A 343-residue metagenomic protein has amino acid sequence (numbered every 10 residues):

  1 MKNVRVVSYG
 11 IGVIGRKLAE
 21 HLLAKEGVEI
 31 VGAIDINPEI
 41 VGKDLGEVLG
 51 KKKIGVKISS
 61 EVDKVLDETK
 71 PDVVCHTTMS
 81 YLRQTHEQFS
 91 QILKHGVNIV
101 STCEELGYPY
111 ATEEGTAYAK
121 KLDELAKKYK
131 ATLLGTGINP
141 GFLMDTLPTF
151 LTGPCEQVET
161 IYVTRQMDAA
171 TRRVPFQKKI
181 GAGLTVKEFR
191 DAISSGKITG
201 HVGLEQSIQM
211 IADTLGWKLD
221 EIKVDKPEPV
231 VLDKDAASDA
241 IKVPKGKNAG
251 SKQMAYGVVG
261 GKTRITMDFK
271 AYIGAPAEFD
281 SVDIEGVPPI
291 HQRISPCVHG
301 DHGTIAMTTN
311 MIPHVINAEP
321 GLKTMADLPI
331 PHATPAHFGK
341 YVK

Functional and structural regions predicted by a protein language model:
M1-L49: N-terminal Rossmann-like dinucleotide-binding module
Y9, T152-D280, V298, I305-N310: Active-site-lining helix/loop region of Rossmann-like oxidoreductase modules
I36, M79, V97, E104-G107 (+2 more regions): Short, ordered loop/turn segments at secondary-structure junctions
N37-T69: Conserved N-terminal Rossmann-fold NAD(P) cofactor-binding segment
L66-V73, L82-E104: Rossmann-fold NAD(P) dinucleotide-binding segment
S90, C103-K130: Rossmann-fold NAD(P)-binding glycine/threonine-rich loop
F142-P154: Alpha-helical support elements that line or immediately flank enzyme active sites and cofactor-binding pockets
Y272-K343: C-terminal helical cap and adjacent loop that interface with cofactors, partners, or active-site loops
